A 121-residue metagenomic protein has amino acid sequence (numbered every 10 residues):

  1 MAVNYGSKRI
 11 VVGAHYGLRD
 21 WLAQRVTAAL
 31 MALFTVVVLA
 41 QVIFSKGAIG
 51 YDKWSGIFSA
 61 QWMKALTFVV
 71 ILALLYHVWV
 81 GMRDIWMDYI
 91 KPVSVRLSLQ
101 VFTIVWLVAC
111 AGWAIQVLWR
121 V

Functional and structural regions predicted by a protein language model:
M1-V121: Membrane-embedded alpha-helical bundles that constitute the cytochrome b-like, heme-associated redox core of multi-pass
